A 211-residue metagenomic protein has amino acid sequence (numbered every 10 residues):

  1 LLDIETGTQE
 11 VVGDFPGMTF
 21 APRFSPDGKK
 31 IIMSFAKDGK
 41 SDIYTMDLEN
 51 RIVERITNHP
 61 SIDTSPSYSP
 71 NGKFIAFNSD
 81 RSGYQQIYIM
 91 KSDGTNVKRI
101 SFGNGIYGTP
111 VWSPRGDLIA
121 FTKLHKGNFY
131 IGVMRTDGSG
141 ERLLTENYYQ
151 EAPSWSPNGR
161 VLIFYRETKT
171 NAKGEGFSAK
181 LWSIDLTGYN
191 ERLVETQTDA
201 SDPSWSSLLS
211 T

Functional and structural regions predicted by a protein language model:
L1-T211: Sequence signature of WD/YWTD-type beta-propeller architectures
